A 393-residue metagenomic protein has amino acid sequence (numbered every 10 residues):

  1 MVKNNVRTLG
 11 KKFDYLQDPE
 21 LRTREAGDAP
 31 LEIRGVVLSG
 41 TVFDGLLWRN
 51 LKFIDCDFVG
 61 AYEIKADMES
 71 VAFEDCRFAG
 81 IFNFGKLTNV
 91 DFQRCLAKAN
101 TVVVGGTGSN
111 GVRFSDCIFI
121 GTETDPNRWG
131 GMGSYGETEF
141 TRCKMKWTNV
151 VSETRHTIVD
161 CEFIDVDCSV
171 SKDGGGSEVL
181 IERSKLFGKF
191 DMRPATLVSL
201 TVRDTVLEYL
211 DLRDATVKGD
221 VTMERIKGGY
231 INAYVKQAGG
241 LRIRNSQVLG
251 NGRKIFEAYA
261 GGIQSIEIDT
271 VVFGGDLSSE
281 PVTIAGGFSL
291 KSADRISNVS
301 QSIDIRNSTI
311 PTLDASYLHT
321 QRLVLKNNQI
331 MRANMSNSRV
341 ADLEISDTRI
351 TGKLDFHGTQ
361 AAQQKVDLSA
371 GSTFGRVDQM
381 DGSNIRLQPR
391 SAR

Functional and structural regions predicted by a protein language model:
K3-R393: Tandem repeat scaffolds
